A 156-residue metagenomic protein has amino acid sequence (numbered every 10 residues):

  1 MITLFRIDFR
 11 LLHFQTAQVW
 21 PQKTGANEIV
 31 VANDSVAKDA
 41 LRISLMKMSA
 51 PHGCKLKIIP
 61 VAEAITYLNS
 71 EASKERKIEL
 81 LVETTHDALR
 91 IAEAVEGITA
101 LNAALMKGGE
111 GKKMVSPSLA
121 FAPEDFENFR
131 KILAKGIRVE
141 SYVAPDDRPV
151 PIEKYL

Functional and structural regions predicted by a protein language model:
M1-I2, T24-N27, C54, K74-K77 (+2 more regions): Short coil/turn connectors at secondary-structure junctions
M1-K55: Long, hydrophobic N-terminal alpha-helical segment
F5-I7, V31, K57-P60, L80 (+2 more regions): General beta-strand structural signal in soluble alpha/beta enzymes
I7, S49, G53-K57, Y67-L81 (+1 more regions): Short basic, glycine-rich beta-strand/loop surfaces that mediate nucleic-acid
F9, N33-V36, P60-A64, T85-H86 (+2 more regions): Short, ordered loop/turn segments at secondary-structure junctions
H13, N33-D34, N69, I78-L81 (+3 more regions): C-terminal catalytic "cap/lid" subdomain
I58-A104: Ordered, amphipathic secondary-structure segments that act as subunit-interaction surfaces in large macromolecular
A94, T99-L156: Glycine-rich, aromatic-bearing surface loops/beta-hairpins
